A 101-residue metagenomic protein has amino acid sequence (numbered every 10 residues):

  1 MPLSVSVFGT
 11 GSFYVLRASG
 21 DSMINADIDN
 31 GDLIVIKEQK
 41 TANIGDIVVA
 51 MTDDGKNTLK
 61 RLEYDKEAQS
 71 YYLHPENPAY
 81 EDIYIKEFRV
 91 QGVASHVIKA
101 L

Functional and structural regions predicted by a protein language model:
M1-L101: Acidic/glycine-rich C-terminal interaction modules and beta/coil loop segments that lie outside canonical DNA-binding
